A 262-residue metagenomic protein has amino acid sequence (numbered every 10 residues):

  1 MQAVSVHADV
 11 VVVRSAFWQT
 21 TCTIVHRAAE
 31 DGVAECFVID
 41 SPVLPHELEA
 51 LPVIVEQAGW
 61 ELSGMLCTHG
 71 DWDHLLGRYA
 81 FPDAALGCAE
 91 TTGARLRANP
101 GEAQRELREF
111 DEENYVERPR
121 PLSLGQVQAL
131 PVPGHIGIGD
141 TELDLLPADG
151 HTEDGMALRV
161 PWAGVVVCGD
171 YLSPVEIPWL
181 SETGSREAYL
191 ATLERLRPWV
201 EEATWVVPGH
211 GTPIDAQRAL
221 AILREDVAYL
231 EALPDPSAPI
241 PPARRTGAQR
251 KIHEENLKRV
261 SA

Functional and structural regions predicted by a protein language model:
Q2-Q57, L158-G169: Conserved beta-strand hairpin/beta-sheet module of binuclear metal-dependent hydrolase folds, prominently
V4-V10, N114-R118, I138-E142: Short Pro/Gly-enriched beta-strand edge/turn motifs at strand-loop
V13-S15, V127, P147-D149: Short Gly/Pro-enriched turn/cap motifs at secondary-structure boundaries
T23-I24, V38-I39, L48, L62 (+3 more regions): Conserved N-terminal glycine/acidic-rich loop preference
V33, E61, E201-E202: Short loop/turn motifs at secondary-structure junctions
F37, S41-P45, D144-D149, E153-I222: Metallo-beta-lactamase
L48-E49, V53-I136, A228-A232: Active-site HxH/HxHxD metal-binding segment of metal-dependent hydrolases
R197-W205, T212-A262: Accessory terminal helices/loops
